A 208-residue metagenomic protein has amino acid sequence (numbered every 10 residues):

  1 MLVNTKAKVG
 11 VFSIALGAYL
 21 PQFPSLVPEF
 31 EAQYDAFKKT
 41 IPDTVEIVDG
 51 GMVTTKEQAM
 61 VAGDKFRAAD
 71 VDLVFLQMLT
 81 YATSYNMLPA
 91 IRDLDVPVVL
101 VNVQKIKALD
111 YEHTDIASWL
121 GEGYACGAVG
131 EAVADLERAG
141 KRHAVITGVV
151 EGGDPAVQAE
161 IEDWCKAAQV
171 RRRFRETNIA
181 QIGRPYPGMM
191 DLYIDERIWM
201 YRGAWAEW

Functional and structural regions predicted by a protein language model:
M1-W208: An N-terminal assembly and electron-transfer interface module characteristic of large anaerobic redox and radical
